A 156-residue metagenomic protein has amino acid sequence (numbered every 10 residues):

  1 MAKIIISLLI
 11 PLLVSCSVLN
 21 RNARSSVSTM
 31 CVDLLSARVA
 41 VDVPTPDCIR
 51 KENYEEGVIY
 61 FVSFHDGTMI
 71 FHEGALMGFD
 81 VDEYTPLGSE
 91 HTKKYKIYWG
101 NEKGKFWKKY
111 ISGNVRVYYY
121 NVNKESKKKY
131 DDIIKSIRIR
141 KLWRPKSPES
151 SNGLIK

Functional and structural regions predicted by a protein language model:
M1-A2, W143: Extreme N-termini of proteins with methionine-enriched Sec-type signal peptides or N-terminal signal-anchor
A2-L8: Sec-dependent signal peptide recognition, specifically the positively charged N-region followed immediately by
L9-P11, S15-I70, G74-G78, D82-K103 (+2 more regions): N-terminal targeting sequences that direct proteins away from the cytosol to non-cytosolic compartments
K108: Extracellular C-type lectin-like domains
